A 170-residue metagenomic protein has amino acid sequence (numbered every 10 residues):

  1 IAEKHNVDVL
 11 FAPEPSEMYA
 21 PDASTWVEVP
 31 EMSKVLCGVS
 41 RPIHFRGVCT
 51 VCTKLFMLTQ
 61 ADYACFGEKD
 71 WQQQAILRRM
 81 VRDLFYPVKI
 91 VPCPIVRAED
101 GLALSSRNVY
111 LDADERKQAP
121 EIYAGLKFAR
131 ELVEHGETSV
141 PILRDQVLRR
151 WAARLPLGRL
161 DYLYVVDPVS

Functional and structural regions predicted by a protein language model:
I1-S170: Nucleotidyltransferase catalytic core that binds NTPs
